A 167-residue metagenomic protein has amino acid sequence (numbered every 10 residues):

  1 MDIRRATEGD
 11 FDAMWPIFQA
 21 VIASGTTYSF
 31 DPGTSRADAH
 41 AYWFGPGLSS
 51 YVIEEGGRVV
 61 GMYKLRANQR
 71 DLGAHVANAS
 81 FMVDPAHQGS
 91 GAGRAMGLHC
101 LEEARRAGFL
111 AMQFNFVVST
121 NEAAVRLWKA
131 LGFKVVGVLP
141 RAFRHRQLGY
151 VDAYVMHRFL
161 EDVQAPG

Functional and structural regions predicted by a protein language model:
D2-M14: A short beta-loop-alpha structural element at the N-terminal edge of CoA-dependent acyl/N-acetyltransferase catalytic
E8, F30-A86, G97-L98, E103 (+1 more regions): Acetyl-CoA-dependent GNAT
P16-G33: Helix-loop element at the rim of GNAT/NAT acetyltransferase active sites that forms part of the acceptor-substrate
Q88, F114-A124, F143: Conserved beta-strand-loop-alpha-helix junction that forms the acyl-donor binding cleft
G89-A104, R126-A130: Conserved acetyl-CoA-binding loop-helix of GNAT-fold acetyltransferases
A104-V117: Conserved GNAT acetyl-CoA-binding A-motif
K129-L139: Conserved acetyl-CoA-binding loop of GNAT-fold acetyltransferases
